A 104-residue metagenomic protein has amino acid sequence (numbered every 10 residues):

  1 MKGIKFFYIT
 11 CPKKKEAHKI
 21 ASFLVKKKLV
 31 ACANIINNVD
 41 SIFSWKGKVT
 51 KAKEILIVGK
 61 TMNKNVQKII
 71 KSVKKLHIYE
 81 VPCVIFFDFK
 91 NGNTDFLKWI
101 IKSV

Functional and structural regions predicted by a protein language model:
M1-V104: Positively charged, small/polar-rich N-terminal and surface patches that mediate targeting and assembly and bind
